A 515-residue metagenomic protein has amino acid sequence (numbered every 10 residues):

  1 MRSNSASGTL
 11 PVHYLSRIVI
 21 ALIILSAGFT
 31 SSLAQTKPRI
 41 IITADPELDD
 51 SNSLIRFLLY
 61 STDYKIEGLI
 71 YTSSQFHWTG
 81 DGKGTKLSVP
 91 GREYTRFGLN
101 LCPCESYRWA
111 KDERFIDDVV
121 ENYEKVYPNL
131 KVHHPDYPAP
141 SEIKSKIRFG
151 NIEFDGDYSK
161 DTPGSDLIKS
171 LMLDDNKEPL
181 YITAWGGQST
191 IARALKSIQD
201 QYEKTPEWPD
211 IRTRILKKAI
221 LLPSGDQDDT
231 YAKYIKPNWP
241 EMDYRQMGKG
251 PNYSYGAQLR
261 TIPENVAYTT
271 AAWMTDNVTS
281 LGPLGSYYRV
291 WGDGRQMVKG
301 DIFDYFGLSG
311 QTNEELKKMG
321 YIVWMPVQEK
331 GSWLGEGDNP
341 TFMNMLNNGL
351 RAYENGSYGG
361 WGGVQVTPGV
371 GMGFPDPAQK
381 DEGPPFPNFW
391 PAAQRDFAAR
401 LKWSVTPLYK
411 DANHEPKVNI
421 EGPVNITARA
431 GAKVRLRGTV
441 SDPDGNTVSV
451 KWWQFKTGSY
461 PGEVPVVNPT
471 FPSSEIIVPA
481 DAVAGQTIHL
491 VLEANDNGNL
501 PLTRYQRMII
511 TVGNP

Functional and structural regions predicted by a protein language model:
M1-Q35: Bacterial Sec-dependent N-terminal signal peptides
Q35-G462, D481, G485: N-terminal acidic, glycine/proline-rich low-complexity segments
E463-P469: Immunoglobulin-superfamily Ig-like beta-sandwich domains in protein ectodomains
T470-G485: Solvent-exposed segments in extracellular or luminal domains encompassing
Q486-L490: Exposed beta-strand face motif in extracellular beta-rich ectodomains
N495-P501: Short, solvent-exposed loop/turn segments at the edges of extracellular beta-sandwich modules
P501-M508: Extracellular and select intracellular beta-sandwich modules with Ser/Thr-enriched, small-residue motifs on
T511-P515: Extracellular interdomain linker/stem segments of modular secreted and single-pass surface proteins
